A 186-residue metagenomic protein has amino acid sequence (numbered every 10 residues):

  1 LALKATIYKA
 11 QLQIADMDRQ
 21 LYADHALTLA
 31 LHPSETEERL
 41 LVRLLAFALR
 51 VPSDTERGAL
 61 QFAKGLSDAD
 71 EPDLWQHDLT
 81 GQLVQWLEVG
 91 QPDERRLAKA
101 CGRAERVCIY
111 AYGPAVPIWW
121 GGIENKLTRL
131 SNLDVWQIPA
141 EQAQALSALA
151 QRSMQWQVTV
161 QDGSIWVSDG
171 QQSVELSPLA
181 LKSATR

Functional and structural regions predicted by a protein language model:
K4-S34, C108-A184: Helix-rich interaction surfaces within compact, conserved domain-sized segments that mediate assembly or partner
D16-L66: Acidic-basic catalytic patches of nuclease active cores, encompassing PD-(D/E)XK and other metal-cofactor nuclease
L60-S67, S153-T159: Short linear motifs in intrinsically disordered
G65, L87-G90, Y110-G113: Short His-Asn-centered micro-motif
D68-P72: Short, structured protein-protein interaction patches enriched in aromatics and acidic/basic residues, typified by
L74-Q76, G81-A100: Conserved catalytic cores of phosphodiester-cleaving nucleases, focusing on short active-site segments
E94-L97, L181-R186: Short, surface-exposed linear segments at secondary-structure transitions and domain or protein termini
